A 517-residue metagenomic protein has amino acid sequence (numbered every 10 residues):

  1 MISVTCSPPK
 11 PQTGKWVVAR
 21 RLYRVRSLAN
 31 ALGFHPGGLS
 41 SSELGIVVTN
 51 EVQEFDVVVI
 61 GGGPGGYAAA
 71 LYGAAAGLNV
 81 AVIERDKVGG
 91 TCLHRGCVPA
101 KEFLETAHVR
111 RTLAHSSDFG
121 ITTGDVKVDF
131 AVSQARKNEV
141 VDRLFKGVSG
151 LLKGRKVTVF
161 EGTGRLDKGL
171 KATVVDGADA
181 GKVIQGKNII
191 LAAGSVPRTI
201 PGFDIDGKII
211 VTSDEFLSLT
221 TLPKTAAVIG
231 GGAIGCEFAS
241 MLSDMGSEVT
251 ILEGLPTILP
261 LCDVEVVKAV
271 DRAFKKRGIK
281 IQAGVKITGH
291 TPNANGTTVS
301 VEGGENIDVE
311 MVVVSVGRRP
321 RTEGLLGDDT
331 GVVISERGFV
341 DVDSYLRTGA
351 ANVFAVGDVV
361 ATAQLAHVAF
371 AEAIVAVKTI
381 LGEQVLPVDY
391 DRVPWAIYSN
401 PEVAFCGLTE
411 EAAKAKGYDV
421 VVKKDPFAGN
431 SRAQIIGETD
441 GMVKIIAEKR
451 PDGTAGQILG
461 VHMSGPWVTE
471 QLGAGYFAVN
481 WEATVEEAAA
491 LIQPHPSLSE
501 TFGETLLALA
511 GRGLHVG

Functional and structural regions predicted by a protein language model:
S3, P11-T13: Intrinsic low-complexity, disordered N-terminal segments enriched in polar/charged/small residues
V4-C6, Y23-V57, A75: Extreme N-terminal leader/targeting segments of oxidoreductases
T49-F55, L71-L78, I83-L222, T250 (+7 more regions): Glycine-rich flavin
E51-G63, K224-I229: Beta1/beta-strand and adjacent pyrophosphate-binding region of the FAD-binding site in flavoprotein oxidoreductases
I60-G65, A69, A74-D86, T91 (+4 more regions): Flexible, glycine-rich terminal cap/loop adjacent to redox cofactors in electron-transfer oxidoreductases
G66, G235-C236: N-terminal Rossmann-fold NAD(P) dinucleotide-binding loop
D206-P223, N306-G382, E470, A474: FAD-site-proximal beta/loop scaffold in flavoenzymes
